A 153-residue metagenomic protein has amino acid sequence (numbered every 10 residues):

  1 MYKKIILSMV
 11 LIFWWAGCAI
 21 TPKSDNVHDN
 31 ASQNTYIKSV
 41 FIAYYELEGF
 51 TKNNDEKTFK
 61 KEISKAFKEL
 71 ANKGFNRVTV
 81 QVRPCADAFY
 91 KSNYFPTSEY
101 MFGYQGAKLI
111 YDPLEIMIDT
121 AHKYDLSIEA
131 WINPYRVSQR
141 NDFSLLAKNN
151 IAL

Functional and structural regions predicted by a protein language model:
M1-K4: Positively charged n-region of N-terminal signal peptides that target proteins for export
S8-W14: Bacterial N-terminal signal peptides
P22-A31: Short, low-complexity, disordered segments immediately C-terminal to signal peptides in bacterial exported proteins
S32-K60, A130, Y135-L153: Active-site-adjacent "subsite" loops/lids of carbohydrate-active enzymes
A43-E46, A86-L114, N141-L153: Aromatic- and acidic-residue-enriched carbohydrate-binding clefts of CAZyme catalytic domains
K61-D87: Catalytic domains of carbohydrate-active enzymes, especially glycoside hydrolases
F75-V82, P113-L153: Glycine-rich, aromatic-flanked loop segments that form ligand/cofactor-binding clefts across common enzyme folds
